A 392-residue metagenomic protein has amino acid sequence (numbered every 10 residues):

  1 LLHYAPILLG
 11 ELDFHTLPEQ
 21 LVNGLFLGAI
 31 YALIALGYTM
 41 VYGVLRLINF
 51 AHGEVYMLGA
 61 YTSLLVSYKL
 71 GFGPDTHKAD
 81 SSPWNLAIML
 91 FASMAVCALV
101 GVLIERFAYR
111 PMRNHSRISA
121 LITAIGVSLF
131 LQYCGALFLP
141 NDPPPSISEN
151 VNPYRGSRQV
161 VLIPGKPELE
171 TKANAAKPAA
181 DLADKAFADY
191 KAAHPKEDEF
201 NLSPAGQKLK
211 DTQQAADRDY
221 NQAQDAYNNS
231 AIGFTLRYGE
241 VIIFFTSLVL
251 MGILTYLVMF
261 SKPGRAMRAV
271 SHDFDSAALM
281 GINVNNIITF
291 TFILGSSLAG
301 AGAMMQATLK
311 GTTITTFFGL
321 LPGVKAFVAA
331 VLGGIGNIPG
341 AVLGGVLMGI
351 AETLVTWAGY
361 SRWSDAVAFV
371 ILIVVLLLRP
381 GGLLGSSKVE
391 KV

Functional and structural regions predicted by a protein language model:
L1-I34, T62, G73-I88, H115-S119 (+2 more regions): Membrane-interfacial amphipathic/re-entrant helices at transmembrane-helix boundaries
L1-P6, T16, F138, H272-L279 (+2 more regions): Cytosolic-side transmembrane-helix boundaries in multi-pass membrane proteins
I7, E11-I30, L257-K262, I288-A329 (+1 more regions): Inter-helical junctions in multi-pass inner-membrane proteins, predominant in energy-converting antiporter-like
L9, V44-L103, P195, F200 (+1 more regions): Membrane-embedded helix boundary and interhelical linker motif in transport proteins
L17-V66, L103-S119, R268, D275 (+1 more regions): Single transmembrane alpha-helix segments in multi-pass membrane proteins
L27, K177, A186, F234-I314 (+1 more regions): Helix-loop-helix "hairpin" substructures at the membrane interface of multi-pass membrane proteins
D75-V127, C134, L343-M348, R379-P380: Alpha-helical transmembrane segments within multi-pass membrane transporters and channels
L129-A223, Y227, W357-S364, L384-V392: Extracellular/periplasmic helix-loop junction at the C-terminal end of a transmembrane helix in multi-pass membrane
